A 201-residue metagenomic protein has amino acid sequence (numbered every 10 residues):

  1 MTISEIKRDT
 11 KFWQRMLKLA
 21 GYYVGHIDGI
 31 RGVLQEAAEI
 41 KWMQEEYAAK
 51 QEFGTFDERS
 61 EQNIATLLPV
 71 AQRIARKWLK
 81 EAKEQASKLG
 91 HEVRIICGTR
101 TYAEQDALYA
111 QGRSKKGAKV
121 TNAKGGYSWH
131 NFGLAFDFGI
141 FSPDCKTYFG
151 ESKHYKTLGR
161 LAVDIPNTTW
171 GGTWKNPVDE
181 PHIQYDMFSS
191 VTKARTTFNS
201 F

Functional and structural regions predicted by a protein language model:
M1-S4, V24-I27, N63-I74, D144-S152: Second-shell loop/turn segments in exported
T2-K41, E46-G54: Short acidic, glycine/serine/threonine-rich helix-capping segments at coil-helix boundaries
M16, A20, W78-L89, T157-T168: Generic non-transmembrane alpha-helical segments
H26-I27, G90-T99, T168-P177: Surface-exposed patches in mature extracellular/periplasmic domains of secreted proteins
I30-L34, I95-L108: Acidic helix-start/capping segments at beta-turn-to-alpha-helix junctions
F56-C97: Active-site acidic/histidine clusters and adjacent loop/turn architecture that either coordinate catalytic ions
L108-N122: Short, surface-exposed loop/helix-turn segments at secondary-structure junctions that function as lids/hinges flanking
K119, A123-F201: Catalytic cores and adjacent binding grooves of peptidoglycan-active enzymes
